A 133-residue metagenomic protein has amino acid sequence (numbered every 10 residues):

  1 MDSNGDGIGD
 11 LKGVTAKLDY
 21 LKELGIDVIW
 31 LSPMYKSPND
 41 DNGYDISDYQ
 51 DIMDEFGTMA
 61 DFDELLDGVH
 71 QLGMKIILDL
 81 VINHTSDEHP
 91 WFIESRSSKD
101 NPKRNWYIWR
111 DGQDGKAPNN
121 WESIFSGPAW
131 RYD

Functional and structural regions predicted by a protein language model:
M1-G5, R131-D133: Short glycine/proline-rich turn/loop motifs
S3, K22-E64, M74, T85-E88: Aromatic-lined carbohydrate-binding/catalytic grooves of carbohydrate-active enzymes
G7-Y20: Short, acidic/polar
V14-K17, D61, L65: Alpha-helical packing segments of well-folded alpha/beta enzyme cores
K22-L24, H70-Q71, K99-P102: Extracellular/periplasmic catalytic domains that process cell-envelope and extracellular macromolecules
N42, S86-D133: Alpha-amylase-like alpha-glycosidases and glucanotransferases acting on alpha-linked glucans and related
L65-S97: Hydrophobic or amphipathic alpha-helical targeting/insertion segments
